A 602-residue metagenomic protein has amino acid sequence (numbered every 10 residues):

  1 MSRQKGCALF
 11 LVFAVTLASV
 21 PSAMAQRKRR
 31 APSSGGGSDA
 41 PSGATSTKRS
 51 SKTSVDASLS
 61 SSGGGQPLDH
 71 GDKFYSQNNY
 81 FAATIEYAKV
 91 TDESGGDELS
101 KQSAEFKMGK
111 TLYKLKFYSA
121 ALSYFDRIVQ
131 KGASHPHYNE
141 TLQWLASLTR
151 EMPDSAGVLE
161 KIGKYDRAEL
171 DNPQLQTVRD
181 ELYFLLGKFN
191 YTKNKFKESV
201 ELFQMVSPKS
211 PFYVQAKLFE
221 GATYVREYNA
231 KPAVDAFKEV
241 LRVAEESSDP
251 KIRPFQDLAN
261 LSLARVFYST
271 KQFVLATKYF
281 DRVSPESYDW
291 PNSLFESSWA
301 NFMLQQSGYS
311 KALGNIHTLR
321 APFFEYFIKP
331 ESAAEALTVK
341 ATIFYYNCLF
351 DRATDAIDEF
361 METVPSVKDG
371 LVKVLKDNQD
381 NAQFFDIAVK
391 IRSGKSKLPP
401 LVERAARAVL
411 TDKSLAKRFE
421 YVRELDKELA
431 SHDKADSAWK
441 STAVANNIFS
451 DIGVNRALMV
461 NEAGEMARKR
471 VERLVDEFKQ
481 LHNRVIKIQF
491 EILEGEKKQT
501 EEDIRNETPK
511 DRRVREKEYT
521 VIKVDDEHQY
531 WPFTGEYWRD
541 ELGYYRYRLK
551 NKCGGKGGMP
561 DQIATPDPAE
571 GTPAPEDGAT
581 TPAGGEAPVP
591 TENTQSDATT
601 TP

Functional and structural regions predicted by a protein language model:
R27-G64, E86-A88, K116-A120, H137 (+11 more regions): Extracytoplasmic/secretory-pathway proteins
K28, S58-L59, D92-K101, I128-E140 (+8 more regions): Short solvent-exposed coil/turn linkers within tandem alpha-helical repeat scaffolds
S62-K89, E181-N194, S269: Alpha-helical segment of the N-proximal tetratricopeptide repeat
D69, K107, W144, V178-E181 (+8 more regions): "A position-specific structural signal for the A-helix of alpha-solenoid helical repeats
Q77, L115, M152, K193 (+4 more regions): Structural motif corresponding to the intra-repeat A-B loop/turn of tetratricopeptide repeats
Y80, Y118, S155, F196 (+4 more regions): TPR-repeat structural position
